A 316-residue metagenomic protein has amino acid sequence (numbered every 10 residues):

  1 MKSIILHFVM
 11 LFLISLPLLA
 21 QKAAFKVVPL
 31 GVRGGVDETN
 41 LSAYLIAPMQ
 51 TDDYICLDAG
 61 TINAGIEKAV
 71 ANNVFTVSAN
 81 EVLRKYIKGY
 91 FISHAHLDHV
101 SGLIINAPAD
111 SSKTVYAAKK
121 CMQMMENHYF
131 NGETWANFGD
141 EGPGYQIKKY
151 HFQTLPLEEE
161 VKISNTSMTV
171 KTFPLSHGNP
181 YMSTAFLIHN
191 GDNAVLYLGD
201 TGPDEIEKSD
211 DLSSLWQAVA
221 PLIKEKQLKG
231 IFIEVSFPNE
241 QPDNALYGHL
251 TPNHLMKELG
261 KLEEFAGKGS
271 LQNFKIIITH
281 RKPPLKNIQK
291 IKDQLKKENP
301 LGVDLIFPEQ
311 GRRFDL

Functional and structural regions predicted by a protein language model:
I4-L6, M10, S15-Y54, T61-N63: Zn-dependent metallo-beta-lactamase
K22-A24, K120-S183, P300-D315: Metallo-beta-lactamase
V27, Y44, D58, H94 (+5 more regions): Divalent metal-coordination and catalytic microenvironments
V36-I92, S101-P108, E207, D211-V219: Pre-active-site segment of Zn-dependent metallo-hydrolases
A47, T154-K224: Catalytic core of the metallo-beta-lactamase
C56-G60, Y86-D98, Y116-A118, Y197-D200 (+3 more regions): Active-site neighborhood of phospho(di)ester-bond hydrolases with catalytic His/Asp-centered motifs
S78-Y145: Active-site HxH/HxHxD metal-binding segment of metal-dependent hydrolases
D204-E309: Cap/insert and terminal regions of metallo-dependent hydrolase folds
